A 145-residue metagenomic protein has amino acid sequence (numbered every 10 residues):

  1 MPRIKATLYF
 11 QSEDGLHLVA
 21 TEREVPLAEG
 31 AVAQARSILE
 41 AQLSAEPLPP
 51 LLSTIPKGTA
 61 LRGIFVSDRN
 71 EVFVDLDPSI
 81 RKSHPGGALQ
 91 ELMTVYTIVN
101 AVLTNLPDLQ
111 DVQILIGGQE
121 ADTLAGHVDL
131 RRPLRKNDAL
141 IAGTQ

Functional and structural regions predicted by a protein language model:
M1-Q145: Bimodal "functional hotspot" detector
